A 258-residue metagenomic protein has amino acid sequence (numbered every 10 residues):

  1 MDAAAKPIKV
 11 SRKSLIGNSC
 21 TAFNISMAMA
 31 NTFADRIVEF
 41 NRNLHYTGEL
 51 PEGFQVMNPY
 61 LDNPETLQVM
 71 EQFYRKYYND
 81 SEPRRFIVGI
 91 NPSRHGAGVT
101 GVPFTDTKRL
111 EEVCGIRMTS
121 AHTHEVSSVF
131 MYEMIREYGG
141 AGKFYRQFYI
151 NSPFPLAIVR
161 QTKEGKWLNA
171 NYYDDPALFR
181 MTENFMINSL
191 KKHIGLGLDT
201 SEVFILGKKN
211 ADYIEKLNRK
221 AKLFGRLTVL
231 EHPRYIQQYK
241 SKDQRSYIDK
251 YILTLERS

Functional and structural regions predicted by a protein language model:
M1-V10: Ser/Thr-rich, low-complexity intrinsically disordered segments
A28-E202, A211-E215, Y235-Q238, S246-S258: A polyanion-binding, active-site-adjacent surface
K208-K222: An amphipathic alpha-helical core segment
K222-H232: Short hydrophobic/aromatic-enriched beta-strand-loop microsegments
